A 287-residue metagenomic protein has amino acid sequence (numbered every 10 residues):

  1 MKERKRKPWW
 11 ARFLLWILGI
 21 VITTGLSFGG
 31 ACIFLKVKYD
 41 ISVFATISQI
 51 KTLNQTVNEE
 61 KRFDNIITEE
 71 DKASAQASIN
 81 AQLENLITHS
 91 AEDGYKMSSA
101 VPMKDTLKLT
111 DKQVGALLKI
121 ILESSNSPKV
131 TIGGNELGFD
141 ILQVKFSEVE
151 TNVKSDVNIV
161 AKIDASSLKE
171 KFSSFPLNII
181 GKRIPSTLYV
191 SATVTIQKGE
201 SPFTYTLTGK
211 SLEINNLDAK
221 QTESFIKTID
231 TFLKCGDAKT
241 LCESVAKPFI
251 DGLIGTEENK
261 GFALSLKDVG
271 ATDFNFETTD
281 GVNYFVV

Functional and structural regions predicted by a protein language model:
K2-V287: Extracellular/lumenal and peripheral-membrane lipid-interaction modules
